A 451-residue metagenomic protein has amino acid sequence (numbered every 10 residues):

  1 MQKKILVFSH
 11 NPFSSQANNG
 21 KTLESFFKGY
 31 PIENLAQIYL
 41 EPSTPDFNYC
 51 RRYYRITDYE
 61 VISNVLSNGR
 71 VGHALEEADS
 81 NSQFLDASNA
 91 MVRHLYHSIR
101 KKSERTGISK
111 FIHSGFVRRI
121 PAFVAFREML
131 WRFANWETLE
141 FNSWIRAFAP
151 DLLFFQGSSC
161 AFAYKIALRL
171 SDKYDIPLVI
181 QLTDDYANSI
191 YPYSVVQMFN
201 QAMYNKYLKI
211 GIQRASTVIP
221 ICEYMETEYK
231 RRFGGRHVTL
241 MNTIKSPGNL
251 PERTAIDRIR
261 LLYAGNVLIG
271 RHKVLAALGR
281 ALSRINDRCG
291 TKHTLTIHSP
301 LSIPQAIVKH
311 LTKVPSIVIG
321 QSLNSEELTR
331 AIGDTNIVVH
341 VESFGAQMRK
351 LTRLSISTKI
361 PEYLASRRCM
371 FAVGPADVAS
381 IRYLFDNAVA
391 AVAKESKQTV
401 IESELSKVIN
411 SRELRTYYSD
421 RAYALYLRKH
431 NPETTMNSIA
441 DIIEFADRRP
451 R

Functional and structural regions predicted by a protein language model:
L6, R253-L275, G279-R280: Conserved donor-binding/catalytic core segment of Leloir-type glycosyltransferases
A36, L40-W131: Conserved N-terminal ligand/cofactor-binding loop architecture of enzyme catalytic domains
E41-P42, I210-H237, I381, I439: A short, active-site helix/loop in glycosyltransferases that binds the activated sugar's phosphate group
S143, K165-K173, D184-Y186, M198-V218: Membrane-proximal helix-turn-helix segments that form the acceptor-binding/catalytic region of lipid-linked
Y224, N242-T243: Carbohydrate-associated surface elements
G270-K273, E326-R330, V338-P361, M370-R382: Nucleotide-sugar-dependent
N286, P304-I337: Nucleotide-activated donor-binding/catalytic signature segment of Leloir-type glycosyltransferases, i.e., the conserved
E395-S396, V400-E402, N410-I443: A charged, aromatic-enriched C-terminal amphipathic alpha-helix characteristic of glycosyltransferases across folds
